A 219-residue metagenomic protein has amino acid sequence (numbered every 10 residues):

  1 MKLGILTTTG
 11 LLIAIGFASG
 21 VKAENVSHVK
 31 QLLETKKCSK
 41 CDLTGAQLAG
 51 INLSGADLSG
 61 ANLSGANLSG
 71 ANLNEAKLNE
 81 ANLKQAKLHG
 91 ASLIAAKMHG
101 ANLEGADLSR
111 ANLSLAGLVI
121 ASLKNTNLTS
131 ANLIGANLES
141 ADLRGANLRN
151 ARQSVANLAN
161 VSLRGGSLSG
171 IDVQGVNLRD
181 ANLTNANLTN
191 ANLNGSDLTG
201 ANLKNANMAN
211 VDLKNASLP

Functional and structural regions predicted by a protein language model:
M1-T7: Bacterial N-terminal signal peptides that target proteins for export
T7-T8, L33: A generic short-segment signal for beta-strand/edge and adjacent turn/coil regions
T8-G16: Bacterial N-terminal signal peptides
F17-A18, D197: A short linear-motif detector with a strong N-terminal bias
S19-A23: Sec/Tat signal peptide C-region and signal peptidase I cleavage site
E24-P219: Tandem repeat scaffolds
